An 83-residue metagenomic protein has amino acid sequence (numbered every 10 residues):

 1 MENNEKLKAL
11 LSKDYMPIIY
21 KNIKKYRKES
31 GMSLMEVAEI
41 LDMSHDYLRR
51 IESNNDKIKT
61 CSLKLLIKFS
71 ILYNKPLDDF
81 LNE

Functional and structural regions predicted by a protein language model:
E2-S30: A short, Lys/Arg-rich alpha-helix, primarily the initiator
N22, S33, S62-L65, P76: Residues that mark the N-terminal boundary/hinge immediately upstream of a DNA-recognition element
K28, E39, I71: Alpha-helical residues within the helix-turn-helix
G31-I51: Short alpha-helical DNA-recognition segment
N55-K68: Short, basic-rich loop-to-helix N-cap that marks the start of a DNA-contacting helix
N74-E83: Short C-terminal boundary/hinge segments that cap the last helix of small helical domains
